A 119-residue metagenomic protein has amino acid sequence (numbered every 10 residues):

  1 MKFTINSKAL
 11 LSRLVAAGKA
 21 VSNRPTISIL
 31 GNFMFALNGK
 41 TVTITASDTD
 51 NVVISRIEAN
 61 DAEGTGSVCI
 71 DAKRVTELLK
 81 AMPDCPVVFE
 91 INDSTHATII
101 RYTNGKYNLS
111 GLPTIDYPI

Functional and structural regions predicted by a protein language model:
M1-I119: Structural preference for solvent-exposed beta-strand-turn elements and adjacent flexible terminal/loop segments within
